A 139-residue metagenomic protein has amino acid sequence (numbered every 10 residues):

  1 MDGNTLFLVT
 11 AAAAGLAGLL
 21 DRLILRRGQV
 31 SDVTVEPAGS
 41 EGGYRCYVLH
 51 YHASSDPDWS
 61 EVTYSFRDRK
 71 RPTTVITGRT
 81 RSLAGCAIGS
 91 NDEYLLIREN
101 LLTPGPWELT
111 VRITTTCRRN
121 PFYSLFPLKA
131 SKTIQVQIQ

Functional and structural regions predicted by a protein language model:
M1-S31: N-terminal signal-anchor transmembrane alpha helix of single-pass membrane proteins, serving as the membrane-anchoring
G28-Y64, S90-Y94: Contiguous beta-strand segments within globular domains
W59, P104-T110: Extracellular Ig-like/FN3 beta-sandwich strand-entry sites
S65-V75: Change "in extracellular beta-sheet-rich domains … of secreted and cell-surface proteins" to "in beta-sheet-rich domains
T73-I88, K132: Solvent-exposed serine/threonine-rich low-complexity stretches and specific carbohydrate-binding patches
S90-P104, T116: Short, hydrophobic beta-strand segments
C117-Q139: Short beta-strand elements
